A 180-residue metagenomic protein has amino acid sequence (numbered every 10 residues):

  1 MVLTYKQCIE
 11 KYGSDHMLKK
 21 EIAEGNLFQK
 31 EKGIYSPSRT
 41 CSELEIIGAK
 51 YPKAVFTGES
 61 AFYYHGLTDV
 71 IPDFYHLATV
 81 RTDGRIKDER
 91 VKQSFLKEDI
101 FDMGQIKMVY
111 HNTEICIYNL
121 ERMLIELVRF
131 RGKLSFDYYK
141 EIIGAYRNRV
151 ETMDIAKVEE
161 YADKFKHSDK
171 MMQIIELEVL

Functional and structural regions predicted by a protein language model:
L3-Q7, M17, I22, Y35-L180: Nucleic-acid-binding surface
G25-E31: A short, conserved structural fragment
